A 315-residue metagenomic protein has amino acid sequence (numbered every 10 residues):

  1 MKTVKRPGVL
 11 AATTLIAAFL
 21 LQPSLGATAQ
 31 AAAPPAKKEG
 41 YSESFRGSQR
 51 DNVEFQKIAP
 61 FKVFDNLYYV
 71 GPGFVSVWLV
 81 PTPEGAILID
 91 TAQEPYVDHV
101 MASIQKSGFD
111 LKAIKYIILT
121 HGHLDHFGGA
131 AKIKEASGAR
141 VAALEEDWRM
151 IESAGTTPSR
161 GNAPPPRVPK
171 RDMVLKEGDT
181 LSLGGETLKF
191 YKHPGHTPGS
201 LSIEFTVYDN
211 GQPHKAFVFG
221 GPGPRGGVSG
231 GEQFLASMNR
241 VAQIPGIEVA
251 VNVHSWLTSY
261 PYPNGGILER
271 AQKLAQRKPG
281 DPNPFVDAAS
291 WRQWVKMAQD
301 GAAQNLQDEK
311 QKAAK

Functional and structural regions predicted by a protein language model:
M1-R6: N-terminal secretory signal peptides that target proteins for export/translocation
A11-S24: Bacterial N-terminal signal peptides
Q22-A33: Signal peptide processing junction and immediate N-terminal pro/mature segment of secreted/exported proteins
A33-A36, E43-G47, Q56-K57, K62-F64 (+5 more regions): Metallo-beta-lactamase
V53-S107, L111, S202-G223: Conserved beta-strand hairpin/beta-sheet module of binuclear metal-dependent hydrolase folds, prominently
L67, P95-D98, Q105-T180, R270 (+2 more regions): Active-site HxH/HxHxD metal-binding segment of metal-dependent hydrolases
A86, Q93-P95, R171, T180-S182 (+1 more regions): Metallo-beta-lactamase
A288-K315: C-terminal regulatory/interaction regions
